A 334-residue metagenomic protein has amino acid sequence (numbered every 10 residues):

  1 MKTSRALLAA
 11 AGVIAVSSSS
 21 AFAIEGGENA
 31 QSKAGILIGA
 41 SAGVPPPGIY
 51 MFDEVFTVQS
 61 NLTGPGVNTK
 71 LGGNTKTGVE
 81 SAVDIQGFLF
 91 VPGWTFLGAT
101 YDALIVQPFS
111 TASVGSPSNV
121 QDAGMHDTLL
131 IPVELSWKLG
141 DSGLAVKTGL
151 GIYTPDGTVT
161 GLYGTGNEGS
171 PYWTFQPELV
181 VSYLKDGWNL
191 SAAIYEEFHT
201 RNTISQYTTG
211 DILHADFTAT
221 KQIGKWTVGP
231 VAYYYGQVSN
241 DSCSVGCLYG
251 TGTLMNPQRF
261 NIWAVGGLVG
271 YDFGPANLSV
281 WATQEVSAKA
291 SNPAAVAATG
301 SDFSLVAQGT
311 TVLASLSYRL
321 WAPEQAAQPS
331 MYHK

Functional and structural regions predicted by a protein language model:
M1-A30, W321-K334: Cleavable N-terminal export/targeting peptides
A21-F90: N-terminal, post-signal peptide beta-strand-biased segments of exported outer-membrane/organellar beta-barrel and other
I24-G26, A40-G48, G93-D102, S116 (+5 more regions): Short loop/turn motifs that connect adjacent beta-strands in outer-membrane beta-barrel proteins
E28, F56, G64-G72, Q206-K334: Outer membrane beta-barrel transmembrane domains
I49-M51, V55, A82-F88, H126-V133 (+5 more regions): Hydrophobic, lipid-facing positions within transmembrane beta-strands of outer-membrane proteins
M51-V55, A103-Q107, P132, V146-L150 (+6 more regions): Membrane-embedded beta-strand positions of outer-membrane beta-barrel proteins
T77-V83, Q121-D127, E168-T174, Q206-I212 (+2 more regions): Transmembrane beta-barrel outer-membrane domains
D102, P108-T209, D272, S287: Outer-membrane pore/translocation modules
